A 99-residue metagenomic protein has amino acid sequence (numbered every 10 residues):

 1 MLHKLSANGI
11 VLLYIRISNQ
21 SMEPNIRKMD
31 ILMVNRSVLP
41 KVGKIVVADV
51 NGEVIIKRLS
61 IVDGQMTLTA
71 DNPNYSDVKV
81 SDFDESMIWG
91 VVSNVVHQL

Functional and structural regions predicted by a protein language model:
L2: Sequence-specific dsDNA recognition surfaces
L5-L99: Acidic/glycine-rich C-terminal interaction modules and beta/coil loop segments that lie outside canonical DNA-binding
